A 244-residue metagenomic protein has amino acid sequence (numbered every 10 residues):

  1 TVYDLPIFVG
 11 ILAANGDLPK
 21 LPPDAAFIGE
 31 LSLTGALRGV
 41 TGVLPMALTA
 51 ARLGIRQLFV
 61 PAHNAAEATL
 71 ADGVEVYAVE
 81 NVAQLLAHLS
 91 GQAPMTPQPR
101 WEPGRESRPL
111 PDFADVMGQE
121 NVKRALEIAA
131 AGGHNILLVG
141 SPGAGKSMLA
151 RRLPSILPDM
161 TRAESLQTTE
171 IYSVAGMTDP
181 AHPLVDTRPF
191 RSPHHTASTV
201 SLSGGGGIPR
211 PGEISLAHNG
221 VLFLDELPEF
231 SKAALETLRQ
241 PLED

Functional and structural regions predicted by a protein language model:
T1-L137, S141-M148, S231: Peripheral, non-AAA+ core regions of ATP-driven protein-machinery
L12-G16, A51, S90, M117 (+8 more regions): Signal for well-folded cores of large energy- and translation-related assemblies
P22-A26, S165, H182-V185: Interdomain boundary/hinge elements
L110, G205, F223: Long C-terminal interaction/binding lobes of large macromolecular proteins
L137-H182, R239: Walker A/P-loop
H182-G204, I208: Inter-Walker segment of RecA-like/P-loop motor cores
H194-H195, P209-E243: Conserved AAA+/SF3 P-loop NTPase catalytic/coupling segment centered on the Walker-B
